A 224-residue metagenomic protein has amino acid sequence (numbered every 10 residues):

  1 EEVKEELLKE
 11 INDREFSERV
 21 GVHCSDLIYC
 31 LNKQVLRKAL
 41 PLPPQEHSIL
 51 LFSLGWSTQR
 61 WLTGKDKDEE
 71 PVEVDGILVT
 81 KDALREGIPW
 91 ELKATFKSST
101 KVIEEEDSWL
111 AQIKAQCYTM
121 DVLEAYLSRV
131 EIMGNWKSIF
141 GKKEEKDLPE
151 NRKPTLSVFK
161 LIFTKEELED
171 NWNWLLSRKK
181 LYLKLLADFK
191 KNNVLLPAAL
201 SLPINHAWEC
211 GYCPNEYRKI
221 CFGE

Functional and structural regions predicted by a protein language model:
E1-P89, A94-D107: Metal-dependent nuclease catalytic cores that hydrolyze phosphodiester bonds in DNA/RNA, characterized by
V3, I103-E106, V122-E224: Metal-dependent nuclease catalytic regions and adjoining charged, substrate-binding loops involved in nucleic-acid end
C30, Q116, C213: A residue-level signal for conserved active-site and pocket-lining positions in enzyme catalytic cores
W56, R60-K67, E104-I132: Metal-dependent nuclease catalytic cores in nucleic-acid-processing enzymes, especially RNase H-like/related
K81, K114, G211: Residue-level detector of short, conserved catalytic/binding motifs and their immediate flanks
P89-W90, A115-Y118, I139: Compact, aliphatic and Gly/Pro-tolerant "microcore" segments centered on a short helix or tight beta-hairpin and their
